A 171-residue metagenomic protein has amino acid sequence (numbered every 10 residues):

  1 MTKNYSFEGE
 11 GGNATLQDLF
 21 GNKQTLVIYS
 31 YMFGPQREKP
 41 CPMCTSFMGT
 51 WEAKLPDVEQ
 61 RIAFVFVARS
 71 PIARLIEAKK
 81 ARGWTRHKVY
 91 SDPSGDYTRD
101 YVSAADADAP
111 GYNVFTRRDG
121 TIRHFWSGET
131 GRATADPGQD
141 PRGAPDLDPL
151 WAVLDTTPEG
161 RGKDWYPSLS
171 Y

Functional and structural regions predicted by a protein language model:
M1-S46, E52-P56, Q60, K80-A81 (+1 more regions): Non-globular targeting/processing and membrane-anchoring segments
G9, L55-R74, T85-D96: Thiol-based oxidoreductase modules, predominantly thioredoxin-like and allied folds used for disulfide exchange
E77: Short active-site loop/helix that positions an aromatic residue
